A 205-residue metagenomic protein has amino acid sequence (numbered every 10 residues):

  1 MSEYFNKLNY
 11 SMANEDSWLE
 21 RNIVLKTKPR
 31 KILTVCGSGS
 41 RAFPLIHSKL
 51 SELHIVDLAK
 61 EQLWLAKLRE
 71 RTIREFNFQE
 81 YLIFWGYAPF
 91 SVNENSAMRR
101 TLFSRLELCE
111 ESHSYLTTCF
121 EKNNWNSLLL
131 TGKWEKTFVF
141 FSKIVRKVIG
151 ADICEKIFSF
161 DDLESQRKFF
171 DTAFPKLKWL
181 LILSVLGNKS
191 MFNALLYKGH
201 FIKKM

Functional and structural regions predicted by a protein language model:
S2-Y4: Class I (Rossmann-like) S-adenosyl-L-methionine-dependent methyltransferase catalytic domain, capturing the SAM-binding
K7-K31, S40, P44: Conserved alpha-helix/loop element of class I SAM-dependent methyltransferases that forms part of the SAM/SAH-binding
L33, H54: Conserved beta-strand positions in the Rossmann-like core of class I SAM-dependent methyltransferases
C36-R41, E61: Gly/Ser/Thr-rich loops at beta-strand to alpha-helix junctions that form or flank small-molecule/cofactor-binding
I46-L50: Gly/Ala-rich phosphate-binding loop of Rossmann-like dinucleotide-binding domains, activating on the conserved
I55-K60: Conserved acidic E/D residue at the C-terminus of a beta-strand in Rossmann-like folds
E61-M205: Class I S-adenosyl-L-methionine-dependent methyltransferase module
